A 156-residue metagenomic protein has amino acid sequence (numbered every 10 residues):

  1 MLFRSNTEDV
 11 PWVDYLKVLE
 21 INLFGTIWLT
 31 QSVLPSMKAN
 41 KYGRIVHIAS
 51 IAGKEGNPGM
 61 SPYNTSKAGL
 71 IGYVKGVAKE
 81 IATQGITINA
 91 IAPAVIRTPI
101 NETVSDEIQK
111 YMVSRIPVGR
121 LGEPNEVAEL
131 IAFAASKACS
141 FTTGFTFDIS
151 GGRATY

Functional and structural regions predicted by a protein language model:
N6-T7, P11-L16, N101, I108 (+1 more regions): Substrate-binding pocket helix/loop in short-chain dehydrogenase/reductase
E8, E55-S61, T83-Q84, G119 (+1 more regions): Active-site loop immediately N-terminal to the catalytic Tyr-X3-Lys motif of short-chain dehydrogenase/reductase
E8-I27, Y42, V46, Y63 (+2 more regions): Catalytic Tyr-X3-Lys loop
T30, S66, V74: Active-site helix of classical SDR
P35, K79-T83, S140: Alpha-helical segment proximal to the catalytic Tyr-Lys
S50: Residue(s) in the substrate-gating loop at a strand-loop-helix junction that position the organic substrate next
E55, A132, T143-Y156: Short C-terminal tail/terminal secondary-structure segment of NAD(P)H-dependent dehydrogenase/reductase domains
I116-V127: A conserved structural motif in NAD(P)-dependent oxidoreductases
